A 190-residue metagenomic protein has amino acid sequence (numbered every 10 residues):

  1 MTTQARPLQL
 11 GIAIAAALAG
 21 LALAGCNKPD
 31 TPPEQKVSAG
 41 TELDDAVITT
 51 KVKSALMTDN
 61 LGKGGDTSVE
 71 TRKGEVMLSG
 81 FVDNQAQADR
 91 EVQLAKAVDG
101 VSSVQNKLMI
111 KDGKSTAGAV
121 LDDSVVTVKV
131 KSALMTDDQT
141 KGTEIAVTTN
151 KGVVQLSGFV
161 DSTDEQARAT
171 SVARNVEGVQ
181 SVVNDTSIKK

Functional and structural regions predicted by a protein language model:
T2-K190: N-terminal targeting leaders
